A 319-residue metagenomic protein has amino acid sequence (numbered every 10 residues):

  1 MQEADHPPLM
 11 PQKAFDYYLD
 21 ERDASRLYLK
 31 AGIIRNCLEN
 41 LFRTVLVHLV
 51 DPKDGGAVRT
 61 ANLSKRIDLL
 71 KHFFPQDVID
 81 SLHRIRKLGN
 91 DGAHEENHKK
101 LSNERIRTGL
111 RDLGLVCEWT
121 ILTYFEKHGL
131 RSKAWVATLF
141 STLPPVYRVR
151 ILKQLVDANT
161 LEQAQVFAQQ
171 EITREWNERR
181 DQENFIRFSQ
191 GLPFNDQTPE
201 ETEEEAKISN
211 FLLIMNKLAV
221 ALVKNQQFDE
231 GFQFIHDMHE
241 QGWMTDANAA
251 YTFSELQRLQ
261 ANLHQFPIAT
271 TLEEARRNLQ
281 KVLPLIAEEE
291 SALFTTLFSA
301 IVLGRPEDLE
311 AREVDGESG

Functional and structural regions predicted by a protein language model:
M1-L88, H94-G319: Amphipathic alpha-helical interface elements
